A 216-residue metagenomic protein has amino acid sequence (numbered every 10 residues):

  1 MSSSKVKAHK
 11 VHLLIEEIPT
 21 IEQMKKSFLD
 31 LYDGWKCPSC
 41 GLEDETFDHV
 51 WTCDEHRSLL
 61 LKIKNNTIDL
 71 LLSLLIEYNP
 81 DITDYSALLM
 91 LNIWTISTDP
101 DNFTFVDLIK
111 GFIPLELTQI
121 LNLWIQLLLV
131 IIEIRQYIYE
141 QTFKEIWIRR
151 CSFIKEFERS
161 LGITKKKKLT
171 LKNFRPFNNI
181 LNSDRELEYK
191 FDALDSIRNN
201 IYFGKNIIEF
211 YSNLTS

Functional and structural regions predicted by a protein language model:
M1-S216: Family-specific functional microsites
